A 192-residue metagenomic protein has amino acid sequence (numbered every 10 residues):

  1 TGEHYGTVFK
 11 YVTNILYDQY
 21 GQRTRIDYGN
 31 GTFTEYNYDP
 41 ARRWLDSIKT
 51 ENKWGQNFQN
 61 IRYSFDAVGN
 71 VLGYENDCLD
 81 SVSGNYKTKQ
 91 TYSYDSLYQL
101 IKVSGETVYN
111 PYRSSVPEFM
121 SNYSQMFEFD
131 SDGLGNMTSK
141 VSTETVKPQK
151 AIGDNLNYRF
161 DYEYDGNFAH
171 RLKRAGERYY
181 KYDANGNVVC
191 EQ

Functional and structural regions predicted by a protein language model:
T1-Q192: Acidic/glycine-rich beta-solenoid
